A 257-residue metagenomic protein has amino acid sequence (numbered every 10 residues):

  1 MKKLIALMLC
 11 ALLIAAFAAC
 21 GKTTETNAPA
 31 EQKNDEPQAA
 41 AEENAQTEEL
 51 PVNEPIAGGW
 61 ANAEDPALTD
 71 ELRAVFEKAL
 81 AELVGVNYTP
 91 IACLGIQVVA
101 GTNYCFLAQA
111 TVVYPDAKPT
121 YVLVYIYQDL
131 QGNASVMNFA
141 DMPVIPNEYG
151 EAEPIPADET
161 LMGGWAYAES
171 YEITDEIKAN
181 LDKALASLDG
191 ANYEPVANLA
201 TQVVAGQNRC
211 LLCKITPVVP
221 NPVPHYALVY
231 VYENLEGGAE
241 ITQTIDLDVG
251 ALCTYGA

Functional and structural regions predicted by a protein language model:
M1-L9, G21: Positively charged n-region of N-terminal signal peptides that target proteins for export
A16-A19: C-terminal motif of bacterial Sec signal peptides marking the signal peptidase cleavage site
G21-A257: N- and C-terminal low-complexity/disordered segments
